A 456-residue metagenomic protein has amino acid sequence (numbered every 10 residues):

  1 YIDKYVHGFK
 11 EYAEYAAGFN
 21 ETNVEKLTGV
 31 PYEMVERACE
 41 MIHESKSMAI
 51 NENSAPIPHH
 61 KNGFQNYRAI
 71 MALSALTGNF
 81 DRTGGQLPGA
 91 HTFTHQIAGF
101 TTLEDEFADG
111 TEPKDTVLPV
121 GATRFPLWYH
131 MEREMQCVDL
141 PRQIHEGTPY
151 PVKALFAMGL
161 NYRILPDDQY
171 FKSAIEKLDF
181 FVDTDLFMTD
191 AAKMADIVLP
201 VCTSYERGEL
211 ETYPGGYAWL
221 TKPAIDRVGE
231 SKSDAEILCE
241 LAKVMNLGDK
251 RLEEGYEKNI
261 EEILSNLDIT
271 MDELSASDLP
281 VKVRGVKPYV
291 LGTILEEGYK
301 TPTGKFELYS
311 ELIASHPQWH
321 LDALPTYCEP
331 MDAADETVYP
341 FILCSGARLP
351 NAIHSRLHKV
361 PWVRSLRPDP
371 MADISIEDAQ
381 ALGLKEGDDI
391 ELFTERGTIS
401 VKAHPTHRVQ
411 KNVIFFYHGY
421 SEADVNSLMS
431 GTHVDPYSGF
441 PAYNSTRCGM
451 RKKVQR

Functional and structural regions predicted by a protein language model:
Y1-S45: Long, well-ordered, tryptophan-enriched scaffold segments
Y5, F19-T22, N51-I57, Y217-D226: Flexible glycine/proline-enriched surface loops and loop-helix/loop-strand junctions
Y5-V6, M41-I42, Q86-I97, E254-D268 (+1 more regions): A glycine-rich phosphate-binding loop feature that marks nucleotide/adenosyl-phosphate handling sites
Y15, E36-I50, P141-K153: Glycine-rich phosphate/diphosphate-binding loops that line cofactor/substrate pockets in enzymes
K26-V30, N53-H60, F93-T94, M158-R163: Conserved short loop/turn motifs at secondary-structure junctions
H60, D234-P280, V360-D373, E377-R456: Long, contiguous, secondary-structure-rich segments that constitute the structural scaffold of globular domains
S74-K193, C202-E209, A224, V281-L382: Extended redox/cofactor-interaction regions of prokaryotic respiratory oxidoreductases
Y170, D179-F180, L186-T189, K222-N246 (+1 more regions): Phosphate/diphosphate-binding loops
